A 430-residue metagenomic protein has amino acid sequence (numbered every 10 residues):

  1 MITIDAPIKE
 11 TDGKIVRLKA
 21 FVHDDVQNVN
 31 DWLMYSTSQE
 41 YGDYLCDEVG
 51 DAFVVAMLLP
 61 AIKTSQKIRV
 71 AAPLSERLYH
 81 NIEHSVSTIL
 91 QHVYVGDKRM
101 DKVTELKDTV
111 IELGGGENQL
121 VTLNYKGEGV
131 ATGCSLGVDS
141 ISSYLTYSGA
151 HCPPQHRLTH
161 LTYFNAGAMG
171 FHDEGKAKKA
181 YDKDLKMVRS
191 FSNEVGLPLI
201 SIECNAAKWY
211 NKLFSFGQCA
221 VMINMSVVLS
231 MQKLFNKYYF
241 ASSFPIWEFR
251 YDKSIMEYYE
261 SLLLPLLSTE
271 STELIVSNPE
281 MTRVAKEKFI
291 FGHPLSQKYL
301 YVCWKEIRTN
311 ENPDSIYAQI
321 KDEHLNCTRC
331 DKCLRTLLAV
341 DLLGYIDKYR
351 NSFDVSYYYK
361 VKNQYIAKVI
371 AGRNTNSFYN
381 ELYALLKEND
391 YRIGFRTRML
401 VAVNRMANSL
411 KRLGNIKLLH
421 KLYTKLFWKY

Functional and structural regions predicted by a protein language model:
M1-F21, A56, A61-I68, E76-G133 (+1 more regions): Nucleotide-activated chemistry modules centered on ATP-dependent adenylation/adenylyltransferase
M1-L18, N28-N30, S36-Q39, Y44-V49: Short Lys/Arg-enriched alpha/beta "domain-start" segment
D25-Q27, W32, T162-Y163: Long C-terminal interaction/binding lobes of large macromolecular proteins
L33-S38, S65-A72: Short glycine-rich, basic-tinged beta-strand/loop micro-motifs
G42-D43, V49-L58, A71: Extended acidic/polar, glycine-enriched regions that form or flank non-catalytic beta-rich accessory modules
